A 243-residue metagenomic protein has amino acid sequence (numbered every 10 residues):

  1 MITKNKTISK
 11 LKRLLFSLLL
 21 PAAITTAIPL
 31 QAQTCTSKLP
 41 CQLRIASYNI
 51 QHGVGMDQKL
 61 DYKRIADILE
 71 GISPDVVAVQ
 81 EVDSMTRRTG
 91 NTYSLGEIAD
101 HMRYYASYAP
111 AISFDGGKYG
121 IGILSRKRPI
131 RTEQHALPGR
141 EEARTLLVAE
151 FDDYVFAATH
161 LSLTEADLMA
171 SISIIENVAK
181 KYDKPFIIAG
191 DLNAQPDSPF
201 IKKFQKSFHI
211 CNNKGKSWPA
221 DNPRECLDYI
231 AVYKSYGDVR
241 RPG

Functional and structural regions predicted by a protein language model:
I2, T7-L14, I28-H101, S113-D115 (+1 more regions): N-terminal, active-site-proximal structural segment of metallo-dependent hydrolase catalytic domains
L15-A27: Bacterial N-terminal signal peptides
T34-C35, Q134-H135, D167, N177-I187 (+1 more regions): Metal-dependent phosphoester-hydrolase catalytic domains
C35, D57-Q58, V82-Y154, P242-G243: Structured beta-strand-rich core segments of catalytic domains in phosphoester-bond hydrolases
Q42-V54, E133, V148-S162: Active-site-proximal beta-strand elements of phosphoester/diester hydrolases
Y48, Q80, T159, A189-D191: Active-site flanking residues adjacent to catalytic metal/cofactor-binding acidic residues
Q51, D83, S162, L192-Q195: Catalytic metal-binding/acid-base residues of hydrolase active sites
K63-I68, E97, V148, S173-V178 (+3 more regions): Alpha-helical elements of Rossmann-like donor-binding domains used by nucleotide-donor carbohydrate transfer enzymes
